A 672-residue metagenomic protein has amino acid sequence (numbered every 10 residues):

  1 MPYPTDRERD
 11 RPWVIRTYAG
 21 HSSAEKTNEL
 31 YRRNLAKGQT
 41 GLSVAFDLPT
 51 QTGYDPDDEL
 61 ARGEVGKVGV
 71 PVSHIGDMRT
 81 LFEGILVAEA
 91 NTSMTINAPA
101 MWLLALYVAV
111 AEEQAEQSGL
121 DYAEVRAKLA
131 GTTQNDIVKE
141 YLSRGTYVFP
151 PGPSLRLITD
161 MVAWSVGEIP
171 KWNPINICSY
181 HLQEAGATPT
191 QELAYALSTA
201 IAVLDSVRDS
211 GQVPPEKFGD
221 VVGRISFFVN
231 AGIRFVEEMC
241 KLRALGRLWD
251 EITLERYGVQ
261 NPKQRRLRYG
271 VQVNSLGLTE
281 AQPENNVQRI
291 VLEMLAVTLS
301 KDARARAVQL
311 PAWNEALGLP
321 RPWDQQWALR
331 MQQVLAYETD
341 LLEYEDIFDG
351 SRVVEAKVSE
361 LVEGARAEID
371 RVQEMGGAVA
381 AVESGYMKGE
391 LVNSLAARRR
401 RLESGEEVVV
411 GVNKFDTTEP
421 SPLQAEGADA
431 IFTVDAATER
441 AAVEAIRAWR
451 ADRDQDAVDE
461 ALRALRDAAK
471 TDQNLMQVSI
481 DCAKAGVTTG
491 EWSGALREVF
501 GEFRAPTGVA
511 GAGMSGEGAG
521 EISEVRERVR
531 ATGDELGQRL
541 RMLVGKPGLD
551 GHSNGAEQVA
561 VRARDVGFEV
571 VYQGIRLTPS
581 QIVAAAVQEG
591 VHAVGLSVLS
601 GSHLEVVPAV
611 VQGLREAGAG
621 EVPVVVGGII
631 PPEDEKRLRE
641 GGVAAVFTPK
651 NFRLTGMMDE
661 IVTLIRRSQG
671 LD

Functional and structural regions predicted by a protein language model:
M1-E238, R256-V259, K263-G270, R304-P311 (+6 more regions): Catalytic alpha/beta active-site cores
W13-K26, G66-V72, T146-G152, L278-E284 (+3 more regions): Active-site mouth loops of central-metabolism enzymes
R62-K67, E140-V148, L182-G186, V229-R234 (+9 more regions): Short beta-alpha connecting loops at secondary-structure transitions that line or flank enzyme active sites
S73-G76, N91-P99, L106, V110-A111 (+9 more regions): Phosphate/diphosphate-binding loops
V138, S154, I158-G211, Q288-I369 (+2 more regions): Mobile "lid/hinge" segments at catalytic clefts and subdomain interfaces of large enzymes
L197-A200, F228-N230, F235-P320, D324-A328: Glycine-rich anion/phosphate-binding loop at the beta-strand->alpha-helix junction
R321-P322, R330-Q333, Y337-E524, P579 (+2 more regions): Flexible, glycine-rich loop/tail regions that form catalytic "lids" or insertion modules at the edges of active sites
A556-V662: Cofactor-cradling patches in redox/metallo enzymes
